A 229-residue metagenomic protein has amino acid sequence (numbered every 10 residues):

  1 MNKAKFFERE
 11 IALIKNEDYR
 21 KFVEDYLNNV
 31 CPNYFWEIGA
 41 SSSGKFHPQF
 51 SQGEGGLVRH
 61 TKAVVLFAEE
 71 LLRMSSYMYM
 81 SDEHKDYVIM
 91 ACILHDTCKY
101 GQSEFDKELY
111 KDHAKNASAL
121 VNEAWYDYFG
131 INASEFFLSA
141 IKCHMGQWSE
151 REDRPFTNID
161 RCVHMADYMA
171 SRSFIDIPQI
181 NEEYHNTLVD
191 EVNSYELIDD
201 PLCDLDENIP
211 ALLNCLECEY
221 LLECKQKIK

Functional and structural regions predicted by a protein language model:
M1-F105: Acidic/His-rich, divalent-metal-binding segments that scaffold phosphate/diphosphate chemistry
H60, H95, H113-A114, H144-M145: Histidine-centered active-site/metal-ligand motif
V64-A68, Y110-D127: An active-site-proximal "capping" alpha-helix that borders the catalytic cofactor pocket
Y79, V88, Y128-V192: Histidine/acidic-rich helix-loop-helix segments that form or flank divalent-metal centers in metalloenzyme catalytic
K107-D112, F156: Short, conserved loop/turn and helix-capping segments at secondary-structure boundaries that abut family-defining
V192-K229: Cysteine-cluster motifs in flexible loop/terminal segments that predominantly coordinate metals
